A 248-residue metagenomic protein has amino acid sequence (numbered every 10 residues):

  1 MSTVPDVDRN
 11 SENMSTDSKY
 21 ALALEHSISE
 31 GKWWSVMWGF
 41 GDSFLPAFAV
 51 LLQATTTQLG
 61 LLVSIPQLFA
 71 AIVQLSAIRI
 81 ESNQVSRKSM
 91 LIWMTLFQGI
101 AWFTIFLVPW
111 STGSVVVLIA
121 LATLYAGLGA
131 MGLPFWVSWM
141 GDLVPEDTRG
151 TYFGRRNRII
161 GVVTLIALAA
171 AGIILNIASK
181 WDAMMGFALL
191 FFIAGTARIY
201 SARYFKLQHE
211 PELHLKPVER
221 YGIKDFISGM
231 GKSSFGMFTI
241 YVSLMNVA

Functional and structural regions predicted by a protein language model:
S2-I72, A77, E81, K88-I92 (+4 more regions): Helix-loop boundary and gating motifs at the non-cytosolic
A21-L22, F106-A122, W181: Helix-loop junctions at membrane interfaces in 12-TM secondary transporters
K32, A101-W102, G113-L133, S243: Hydrophobic core of transmembrane alpha-helices in multi-pass small-molecule transporters, especially MFS/SLC-type
S43-L52, R79-N83, I105-S111, T164-L189: Transmembrane alpha-helix termini and helix-breaking/packing motifs in multi-pass membrane transporters
L68-Q74, G154-G172: Glycine-rich segments within core transmembrane alpha-helices of 12-TM secondary carriers
Y125-I160: Cytoplasmic helix-loop-helix junction between adjacent transmembrane helices in 12-TM secondary transporters
M185-K206: Symmetry-related core transmembrane helices of the 12-TM Major Facilitator Superfamily/SLC fold
K206-I227: Flexible cytoplasmic inter-helical loops of multi-pass small-molecule transporters
